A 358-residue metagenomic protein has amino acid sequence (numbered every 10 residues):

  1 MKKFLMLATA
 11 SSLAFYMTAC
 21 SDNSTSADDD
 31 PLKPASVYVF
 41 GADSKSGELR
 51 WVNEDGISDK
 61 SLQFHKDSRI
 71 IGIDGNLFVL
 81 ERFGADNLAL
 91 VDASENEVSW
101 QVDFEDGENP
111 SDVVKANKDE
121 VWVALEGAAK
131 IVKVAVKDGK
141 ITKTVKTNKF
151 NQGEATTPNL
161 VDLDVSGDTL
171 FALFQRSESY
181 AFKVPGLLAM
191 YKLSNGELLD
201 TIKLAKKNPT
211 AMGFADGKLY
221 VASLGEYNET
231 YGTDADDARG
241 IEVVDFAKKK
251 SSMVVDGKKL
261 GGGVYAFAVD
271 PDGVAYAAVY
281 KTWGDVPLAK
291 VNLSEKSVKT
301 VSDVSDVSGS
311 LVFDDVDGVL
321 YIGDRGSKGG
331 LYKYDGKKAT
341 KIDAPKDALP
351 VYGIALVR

Functional and structural regions predicted by a protein language model:
M1-G41: Bacterial Sec-dependent N-terminal signal peptides
L32, L173-P185, A222-A238: Short, conserved, GDST-rich strand-edge loop motifs in beta-rich repeat architectures
S36-F40, N76-L80, E120-V123, L170-A172 (+3 more regions): Conserved beta-propeller blade signature
D43-S46, G84-D86, G127-K130, S177-A181 (+3 more regions): Short glycine/acidic-enriched loop and turn motifs that connect beta-strands
D55-Q63, E97-F104, K140-E154, E197-K203 (+3 more regions): A short beta-strand motif characteristic of beta-propeller blades
F64-G75, E108-A116, A155-D164, L204-A215 (+3 more regions): Repeated scaffold domains used in trafficking and secretory/extracellular systems, primarily beta-propellers
G107-V114, A124-V132, V136-D164: Asp-box/WD-like beta-propeller blade repeats and closely related beta-sheet repeat scaffolds
P185-L193, D236-F246, L288-N292: Beta-propeller blade signature
